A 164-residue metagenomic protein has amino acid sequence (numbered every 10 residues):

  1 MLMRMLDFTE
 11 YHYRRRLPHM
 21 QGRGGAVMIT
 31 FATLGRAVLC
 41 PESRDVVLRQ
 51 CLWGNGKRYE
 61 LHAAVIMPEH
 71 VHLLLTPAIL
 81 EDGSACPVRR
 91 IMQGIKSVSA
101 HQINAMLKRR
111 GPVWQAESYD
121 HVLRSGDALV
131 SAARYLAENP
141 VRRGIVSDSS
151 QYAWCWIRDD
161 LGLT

Functional and structural regions predicted by a protein language model:
M1-T164: Short catalytic/metal-binding and nucleic-acid-binding patches
